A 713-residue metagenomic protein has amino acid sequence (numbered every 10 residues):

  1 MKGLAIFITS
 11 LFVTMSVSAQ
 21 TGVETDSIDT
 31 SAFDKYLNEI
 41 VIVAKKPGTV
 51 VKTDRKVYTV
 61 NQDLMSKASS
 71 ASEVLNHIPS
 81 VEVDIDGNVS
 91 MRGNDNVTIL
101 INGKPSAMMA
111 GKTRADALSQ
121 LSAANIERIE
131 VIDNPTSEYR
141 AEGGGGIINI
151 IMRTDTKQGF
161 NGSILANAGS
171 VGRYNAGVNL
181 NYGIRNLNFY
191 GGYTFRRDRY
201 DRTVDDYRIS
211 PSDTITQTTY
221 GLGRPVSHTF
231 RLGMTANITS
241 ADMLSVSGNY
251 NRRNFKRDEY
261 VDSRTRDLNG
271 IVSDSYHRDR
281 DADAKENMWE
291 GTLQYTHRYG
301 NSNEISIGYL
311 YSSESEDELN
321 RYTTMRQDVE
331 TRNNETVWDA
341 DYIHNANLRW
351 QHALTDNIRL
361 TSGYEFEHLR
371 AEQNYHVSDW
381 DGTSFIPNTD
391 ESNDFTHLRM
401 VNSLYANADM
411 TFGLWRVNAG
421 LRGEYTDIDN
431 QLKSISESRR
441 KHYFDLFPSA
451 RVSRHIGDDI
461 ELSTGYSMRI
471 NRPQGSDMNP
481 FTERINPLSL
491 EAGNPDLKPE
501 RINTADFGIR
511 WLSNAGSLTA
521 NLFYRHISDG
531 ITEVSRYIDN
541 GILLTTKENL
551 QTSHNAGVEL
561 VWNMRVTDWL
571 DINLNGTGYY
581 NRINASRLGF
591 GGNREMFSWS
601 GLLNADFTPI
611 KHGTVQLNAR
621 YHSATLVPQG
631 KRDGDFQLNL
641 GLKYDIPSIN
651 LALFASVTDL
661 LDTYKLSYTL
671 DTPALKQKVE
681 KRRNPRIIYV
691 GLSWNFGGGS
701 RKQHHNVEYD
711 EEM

Functional and structural regions predicted by a protein language model:
T21-L64, D84-D86, N94-N96, I132-N134: Short, acidic, small-residue-rich periplasmic hinge/interaction motif at the N-terminus of Gram-negative outer-membrane
E39, A71-V74, R114-A117, V131 (+2 more regions): N-terminal periplasmic accessory domains that precede and gate Gram-negative outer-membrane beta-barrel machines
A71, H77, P105-D133: Short acidic/polar hinge/loop motifs at secondary-structure boundaries that mediate gating or recognition
G146, I150-N161, T203-D205, S227-L232 (+7 more regions): Surface-exposed extracellular loop regions of Gram-negative outer-membrane beta-barrel proteins
G172-D198, D213-E259, N287-W289, Q294-H297 (+2 more regions): Transmembrane beta-barrel wall of Gram-negative outer-membrane proteins
T218, N334, I343-N347, T389-S392 (+8 more regions): Outer membrane beta-barrel strand-and-loop segments of large Gram-negative receptors, especially TonB-dependent
S315, D427-D429, D458-A505, Y524-T545 (+1 more regions): Surface-exposed extracellular loop regions of Gram-negative outer-membrane beta-barrel proteins, predominantly
R594-M713: Conserved C-terminal beta-signal and adjacent last beta-strands/turns of outer-membrane beta-barrel proteins
